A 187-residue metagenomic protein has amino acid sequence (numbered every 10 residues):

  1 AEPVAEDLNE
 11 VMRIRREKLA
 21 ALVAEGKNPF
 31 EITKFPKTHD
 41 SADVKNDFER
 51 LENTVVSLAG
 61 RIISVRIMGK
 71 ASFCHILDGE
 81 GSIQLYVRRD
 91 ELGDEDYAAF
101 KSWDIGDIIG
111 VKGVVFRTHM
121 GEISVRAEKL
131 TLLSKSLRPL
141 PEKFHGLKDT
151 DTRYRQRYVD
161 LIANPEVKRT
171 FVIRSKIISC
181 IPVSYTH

Functional and structural regions predicted by a protein language model:
A1-S184: Class II aminoacyl-tRNA synthetase catalytic cores and aaRS-like
H187: Single conserved hydrophobic/aromatic residue that forms the stacking wall/gate of nucleotide- or nucleobase-binding
